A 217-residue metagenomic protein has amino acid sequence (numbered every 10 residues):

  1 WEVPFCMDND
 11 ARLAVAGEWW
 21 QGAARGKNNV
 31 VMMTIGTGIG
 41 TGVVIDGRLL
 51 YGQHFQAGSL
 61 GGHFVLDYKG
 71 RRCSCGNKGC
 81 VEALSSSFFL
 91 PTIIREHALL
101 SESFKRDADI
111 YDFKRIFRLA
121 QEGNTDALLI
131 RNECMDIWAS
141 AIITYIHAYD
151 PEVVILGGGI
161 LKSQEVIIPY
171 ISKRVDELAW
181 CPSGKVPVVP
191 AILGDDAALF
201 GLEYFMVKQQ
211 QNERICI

Functional and structural regions predicted by a protein language model:
W1-E2, G17-K27, V65-C73, N77-I217: ATP-binding/phosphotransfer module of carbohydrate and carboxylate kinases, centering on a glycine-rich
P4-N9: General beta-strand structural signal in soluble alpha/beta enzymes
A11-V15: Acidic/histidine-rich catalytic cores of soluble enzymes
A16-G17, R48: A broadly conserved amphipathic alpha-helix scaffold signal in soluble, globular proteins
K27-L84: Glycine-rich phosphate-binding loop of actin/hexokinase-like ATP-binding domains
